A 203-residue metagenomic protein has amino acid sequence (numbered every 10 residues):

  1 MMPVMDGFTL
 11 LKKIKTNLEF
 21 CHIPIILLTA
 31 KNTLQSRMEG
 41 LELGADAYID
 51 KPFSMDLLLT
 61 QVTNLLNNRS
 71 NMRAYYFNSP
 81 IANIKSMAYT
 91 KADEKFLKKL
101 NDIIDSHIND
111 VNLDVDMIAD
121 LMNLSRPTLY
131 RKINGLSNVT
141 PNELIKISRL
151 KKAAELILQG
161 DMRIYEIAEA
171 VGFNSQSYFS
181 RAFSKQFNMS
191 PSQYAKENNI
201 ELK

Functional and structural regions predicted by a protein language model:
M2: Receiver (REC) domain active-site loop signature in two-component systems and cognate sites in sensor histidine kinases
D6-T9, S190: Acidic catalytic/metal-coordinating carboxylates
T9, T16, C21, N32-A47 (+1 more regions): Alpha4 helix (beta4-alpha4-beta5 surface) of REC/receiver domains from two-component response regulators
F53-V62, L66, A74: C-terminal output helix
L129, Y178-F179, F183: Short hydrophobic/aromatic patch on the recognition helix
G135-N174, K196-K203: Terminal helix-turn-helix DNA-binding modules in bacterial transcription factors
R181-K203: …primarily DNA-binding HTH/wHTH and HhH modules…
